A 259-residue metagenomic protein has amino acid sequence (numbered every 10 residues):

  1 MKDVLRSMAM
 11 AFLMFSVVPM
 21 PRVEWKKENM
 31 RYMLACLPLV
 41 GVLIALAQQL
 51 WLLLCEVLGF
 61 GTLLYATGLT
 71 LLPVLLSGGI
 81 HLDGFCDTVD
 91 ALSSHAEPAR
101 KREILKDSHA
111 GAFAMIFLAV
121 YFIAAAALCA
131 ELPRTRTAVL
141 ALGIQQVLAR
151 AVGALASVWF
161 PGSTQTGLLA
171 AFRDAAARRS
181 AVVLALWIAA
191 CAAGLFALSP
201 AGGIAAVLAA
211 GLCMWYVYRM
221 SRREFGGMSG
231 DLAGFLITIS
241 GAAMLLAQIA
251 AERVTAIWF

Functional and structural regions predicted by a protein language model:
M1-G78, A96-R100, A110-F259: Hydrophobic alpha-helical transmembrane segments
G78-G84: Replace "His-x-His-based motif
L105: Divalent-cation-assisted or electrostatically stabilized phosphate/pyrophosphate-binding catalytic cores
